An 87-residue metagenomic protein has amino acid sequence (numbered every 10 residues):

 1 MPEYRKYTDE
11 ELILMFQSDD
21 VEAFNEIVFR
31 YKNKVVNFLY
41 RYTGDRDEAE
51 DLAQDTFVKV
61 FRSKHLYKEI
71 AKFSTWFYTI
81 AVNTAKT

Functional and structural regions predicted by a protein language model:
M1-E11: Extreme N-terminal regulatory/targeting segments of RNA polymerase sigma factors
P2-E3, Q17-E26, V36-D55: Short, charged helix-capping/linker segments at alpha-helix termini
E10-I13, V21, N25, R46 (+2 more regions): Short, structured helix-loop boundary elements
E11-M15, K59, S63: Solvent-exposed, amphipathic alpha-helical segments
S18, N33, R41, D45 (+3 more regions): Conserved amphipathic alpha-helical interaction elements at protein-protein interfaces in regulatory, energy-coupling
N37, D51-V58, R62, A71-N83: Structural recognition of an alpha-helix C-terminal capping motif at a helix-to-coil junction
